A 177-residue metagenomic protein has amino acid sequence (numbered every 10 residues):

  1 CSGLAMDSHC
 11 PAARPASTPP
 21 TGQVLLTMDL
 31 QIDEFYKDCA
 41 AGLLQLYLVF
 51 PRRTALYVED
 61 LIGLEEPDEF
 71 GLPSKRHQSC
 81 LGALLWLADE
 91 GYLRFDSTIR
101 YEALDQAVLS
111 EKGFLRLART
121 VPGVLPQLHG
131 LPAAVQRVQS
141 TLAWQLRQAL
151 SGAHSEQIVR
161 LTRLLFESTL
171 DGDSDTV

Functional and structural regions predicted by a protein language model:
L4, L25-L26: Leucine-biased recognition of intrinsically disordered, low-complexity hydrophobic segments
T18-P19: N-terminal polybasic/positive-inside topogenic patches
Q31-G71, Q78: Short amphipathic alpha-helical interface segments
P73-D89: Short amphipathic alpha-helical interaction segments
A88-I99: A short, conserved structural fragment
D105-R137: Short, amphipathic alpha-helical interaction segments positioned at domain boundaries
P126-L161: Leucine-rich, amphipathic alpha-helical/linker segments
